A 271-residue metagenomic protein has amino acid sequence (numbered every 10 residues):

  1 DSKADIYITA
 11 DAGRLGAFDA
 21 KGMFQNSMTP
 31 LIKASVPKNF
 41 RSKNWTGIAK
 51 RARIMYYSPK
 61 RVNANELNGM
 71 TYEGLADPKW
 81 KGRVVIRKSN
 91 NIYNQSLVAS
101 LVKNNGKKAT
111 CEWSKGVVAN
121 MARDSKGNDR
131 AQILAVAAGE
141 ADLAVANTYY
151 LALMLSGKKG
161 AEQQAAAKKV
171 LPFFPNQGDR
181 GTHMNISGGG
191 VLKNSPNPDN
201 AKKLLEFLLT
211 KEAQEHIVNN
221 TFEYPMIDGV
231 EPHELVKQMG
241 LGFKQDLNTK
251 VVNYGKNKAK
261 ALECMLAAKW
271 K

Functional and structural regions predicted by a protein language model:
D1-F24, A144-M154: Ligand-binding clamshell of periplasmic/extracellular solute-binding protein-like
S2-Y7, Q25-M55, E73, R83-I86: A structural signal for short loop-to-beta-strand junctions that line the ligand-binding cleft of periplasmic/secreted
F24-L31, W45-T46, E73, A161-H183 (+1 more regions): Short beta-strand->loop
R41-W45, Y57-P59, A64-N65, K79-N105 (+2 more regions): Short beta-strand->loop
Y56-R61, M184-N197, H216, N220: A bilobed periplasmic-binding-protein/Venus flytrap-type ligand-binding module shared by bacterial periplasmic
K79-S89, F207-E231: Periplasmic-binding protein-like
S89, Y93, S100-P175: Ligand-binding pocket segment of bilobal, Venus flytrap-like solute-binding proteins
E215-K271: C-terminal capping/gating helix-and-loop segments adjacent to ligand/active sites or protein-protein/ligand interfaces
